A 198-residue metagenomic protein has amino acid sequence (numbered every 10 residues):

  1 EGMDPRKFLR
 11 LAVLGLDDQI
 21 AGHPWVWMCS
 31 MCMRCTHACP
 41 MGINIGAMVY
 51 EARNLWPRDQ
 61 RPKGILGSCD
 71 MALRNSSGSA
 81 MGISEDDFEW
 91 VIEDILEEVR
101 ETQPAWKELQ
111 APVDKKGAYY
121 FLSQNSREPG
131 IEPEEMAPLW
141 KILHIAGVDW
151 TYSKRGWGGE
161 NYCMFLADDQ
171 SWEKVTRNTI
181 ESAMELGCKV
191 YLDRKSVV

Functional and structural regions predicted by a protein language model:
E1-F8: A broadly conserved sequence feature marking short terminus-proximal activation segments in nucleic acid-centric
L9-R194: Iron-sulfur-cluster electron-transfer modules
V197: Conserved small/polar residues in nucleotide/adenosyl-binding loops
